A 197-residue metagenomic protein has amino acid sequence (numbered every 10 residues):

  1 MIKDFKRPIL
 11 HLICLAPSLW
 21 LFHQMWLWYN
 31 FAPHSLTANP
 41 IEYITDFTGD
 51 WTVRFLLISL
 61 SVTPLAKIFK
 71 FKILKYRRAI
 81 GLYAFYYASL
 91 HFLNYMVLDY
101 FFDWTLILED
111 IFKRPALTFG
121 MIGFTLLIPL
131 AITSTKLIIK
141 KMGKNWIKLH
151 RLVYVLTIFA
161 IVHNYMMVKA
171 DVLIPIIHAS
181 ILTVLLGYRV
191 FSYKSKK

Functional and structural regions predicted by a protein language model:
M1-K197: Membrane-embedded alpha-helical bundles that constitute the cytochrome b-like, heme-associated redox core of multi-pass
